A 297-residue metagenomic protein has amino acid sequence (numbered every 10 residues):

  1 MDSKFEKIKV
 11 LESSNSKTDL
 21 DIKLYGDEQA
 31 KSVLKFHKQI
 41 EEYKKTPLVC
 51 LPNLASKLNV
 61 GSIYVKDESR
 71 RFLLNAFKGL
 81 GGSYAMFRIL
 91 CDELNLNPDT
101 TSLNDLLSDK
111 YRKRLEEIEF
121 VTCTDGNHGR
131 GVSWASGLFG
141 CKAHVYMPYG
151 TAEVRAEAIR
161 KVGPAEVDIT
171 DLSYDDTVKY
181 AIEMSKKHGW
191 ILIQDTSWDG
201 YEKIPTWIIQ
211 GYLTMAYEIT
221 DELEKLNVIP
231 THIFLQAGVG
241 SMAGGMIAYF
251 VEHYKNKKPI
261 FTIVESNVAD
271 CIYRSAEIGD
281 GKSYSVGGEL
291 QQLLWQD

Functional and structural regions predicted by a protein language model:
M1-D297: PLP-dependent amino-acid enzyme catalytic core
